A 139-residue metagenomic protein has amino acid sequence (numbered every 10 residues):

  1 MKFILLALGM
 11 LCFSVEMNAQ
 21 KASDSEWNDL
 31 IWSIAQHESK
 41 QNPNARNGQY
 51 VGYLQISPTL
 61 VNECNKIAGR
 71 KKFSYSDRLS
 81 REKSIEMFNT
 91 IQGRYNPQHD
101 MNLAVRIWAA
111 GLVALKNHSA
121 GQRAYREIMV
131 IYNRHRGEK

Functional and structural regions predicted by a protein language model:
I4-F13, A19: Sec-dependent N-terminal signal peptides
N18-W27: Cleaved targeting-peptide boundary
E26-N42, F88, A104-G111: Short, functionally critical alpha-helical segments immediately adjacent to catalytic or ligand/cofactor-binding
D29-V61: N-terminal targeting signals for Sec/Tat export/insertion, comprising classic cleavable signal peptides
S39-A45, L112-Q122: Secretory-pathway/luminal and periplasmic proteins that interact with or process carbohydrate-rich
P58-K116, A124-R134: Alpha-helical segment that forms one wall of the substrate-binding/catalytic cleft in peptidoglycan-active domains
E138-K139: Short, solvent-exposed mixed-charge patches
